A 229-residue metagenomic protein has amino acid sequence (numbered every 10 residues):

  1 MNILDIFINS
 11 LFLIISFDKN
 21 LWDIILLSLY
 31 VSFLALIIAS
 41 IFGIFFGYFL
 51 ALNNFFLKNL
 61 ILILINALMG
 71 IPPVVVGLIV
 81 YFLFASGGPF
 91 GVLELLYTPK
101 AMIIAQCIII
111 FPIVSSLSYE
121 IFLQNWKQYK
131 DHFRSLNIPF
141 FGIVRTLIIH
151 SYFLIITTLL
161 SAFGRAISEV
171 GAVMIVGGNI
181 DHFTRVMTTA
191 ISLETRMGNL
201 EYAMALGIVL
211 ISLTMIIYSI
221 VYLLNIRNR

Functional and structural regions predicted by a protein language model:
M1-L36, N53, L147, R196-N199: Periplasmic/extracellular loop-to-transmembrane helix junction in inner-membrane transport proteins
N2-F12, K19, V76-I109, G177-I180: Membrane-interfacial helix termini and adjacent extracytoplasmic/periplasmic loops of multi-pass transporters
S16, V176-M215: Interhelical loop and adjacent transmembrane-helix boundary motif in polytopic membrane transport permeases
L34-I65, L147-I148, I220-L223: Transmembrane-helix boundary motif in ABC transporter permease subunits
F46-V80, S116, K130: Cytoplasmic-entry segments and transmembrane alpha-helices of multi-pass inner-membrane transporters
N53-I61, F90, T98, F140 (+2 more regions): Membrane-helix interface segments
L117-S118, F140-A172: Transmembrane alpha-helices
Y119-Q128, R134-N137, F141-T146, M204-R229: C-terminal transmembrane helix and the adjacent membrane-cytosol boundary/short C-terminal tail of inner/organellar
